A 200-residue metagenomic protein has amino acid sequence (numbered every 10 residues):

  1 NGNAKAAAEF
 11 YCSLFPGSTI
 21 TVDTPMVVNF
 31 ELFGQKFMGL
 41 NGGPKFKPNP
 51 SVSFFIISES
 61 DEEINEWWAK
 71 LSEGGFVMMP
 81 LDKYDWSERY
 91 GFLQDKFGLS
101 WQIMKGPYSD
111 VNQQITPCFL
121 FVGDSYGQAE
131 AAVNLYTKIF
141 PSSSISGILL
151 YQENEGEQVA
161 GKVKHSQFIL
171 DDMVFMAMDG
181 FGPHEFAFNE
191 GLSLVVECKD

Functional and structural regions predicted by a protein language model:
N1-N3, V122-G127: Short, surface-exposed ligand-recognition loops at beta-strand->loop->(often short) alpha-helix junctions that present
K5-P16, E130-P141: Amphipathic alpha-helical segments
T21-D23, N41, E62, E66-S125 (+6 more regions): Vicinal oxygen chelate
M26, L32-F33: Residue-level hotspots at or immediately adjacent to binding/recognition sites across diverse folds
Q35-F37, M173: Well-ordered beta-strand scaffold positions
P50-F54, Q113-P117, E190-L194: Short amphipathic alpha-helical segments
